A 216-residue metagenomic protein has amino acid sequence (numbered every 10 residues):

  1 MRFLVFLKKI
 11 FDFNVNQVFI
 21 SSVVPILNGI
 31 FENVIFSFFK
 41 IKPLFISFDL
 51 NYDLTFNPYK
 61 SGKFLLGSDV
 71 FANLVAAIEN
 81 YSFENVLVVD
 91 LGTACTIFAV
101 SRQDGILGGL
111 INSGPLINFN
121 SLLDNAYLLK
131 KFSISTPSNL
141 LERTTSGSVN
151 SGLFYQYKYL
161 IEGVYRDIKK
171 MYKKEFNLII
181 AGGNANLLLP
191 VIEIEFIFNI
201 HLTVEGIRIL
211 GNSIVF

Functional and structural regions predicted by a protein language model:
M1-V86, Q103-F216: Nucleotide/phosphate-binding catalytic cleft detector across ATP-hydrolyzing and phosphate-transferring enzymes
V88, C95-V100: Short beta-strand scaffold segments in enzyme catalytic cores
